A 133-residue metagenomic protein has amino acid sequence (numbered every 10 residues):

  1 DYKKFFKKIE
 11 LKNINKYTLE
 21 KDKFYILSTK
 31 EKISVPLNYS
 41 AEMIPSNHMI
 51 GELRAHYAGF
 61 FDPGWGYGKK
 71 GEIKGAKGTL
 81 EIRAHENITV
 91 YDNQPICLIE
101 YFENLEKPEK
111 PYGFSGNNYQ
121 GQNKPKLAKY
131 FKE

Functional and structural regions predicted by a protein language model:
D1-E133: DUTPase catalytic domain/fold
